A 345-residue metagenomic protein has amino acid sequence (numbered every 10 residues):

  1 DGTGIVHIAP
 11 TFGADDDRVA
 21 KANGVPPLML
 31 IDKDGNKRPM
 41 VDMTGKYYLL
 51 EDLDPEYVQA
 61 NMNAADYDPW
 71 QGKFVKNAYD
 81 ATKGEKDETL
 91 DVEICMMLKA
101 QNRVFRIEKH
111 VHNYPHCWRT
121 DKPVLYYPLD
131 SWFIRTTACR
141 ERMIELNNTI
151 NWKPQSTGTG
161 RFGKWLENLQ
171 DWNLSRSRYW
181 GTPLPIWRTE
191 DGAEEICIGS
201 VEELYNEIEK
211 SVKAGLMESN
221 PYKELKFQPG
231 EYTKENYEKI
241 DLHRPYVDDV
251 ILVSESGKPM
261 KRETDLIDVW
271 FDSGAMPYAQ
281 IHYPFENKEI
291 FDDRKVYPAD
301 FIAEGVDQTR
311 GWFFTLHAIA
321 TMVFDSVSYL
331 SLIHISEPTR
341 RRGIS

Functional and structural regions predicted by a protein language model:
D1-G311, T315-L332, S336, R340-R341: Non-cofactor substrate-recognition interfaces
